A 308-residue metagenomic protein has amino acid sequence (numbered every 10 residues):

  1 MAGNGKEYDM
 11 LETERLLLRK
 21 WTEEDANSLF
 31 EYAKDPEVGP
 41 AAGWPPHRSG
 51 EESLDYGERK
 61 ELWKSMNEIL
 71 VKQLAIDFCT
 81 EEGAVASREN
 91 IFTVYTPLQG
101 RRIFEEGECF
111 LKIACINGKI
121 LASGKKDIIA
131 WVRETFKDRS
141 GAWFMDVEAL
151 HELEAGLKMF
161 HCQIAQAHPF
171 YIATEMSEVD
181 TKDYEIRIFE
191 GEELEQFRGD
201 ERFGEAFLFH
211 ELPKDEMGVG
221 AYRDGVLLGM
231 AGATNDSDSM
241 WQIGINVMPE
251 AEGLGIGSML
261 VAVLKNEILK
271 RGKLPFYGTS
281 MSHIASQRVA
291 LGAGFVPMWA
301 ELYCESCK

Functional and structural regions predicted by a protein language model:
M1-D236, E267: GNAT-family acyltransferases
I120-S123, S239, I268-S280: Conserved GNAT acetyl-CoA-binding A-motif
A122, G253-E267, R288, G292: Conserved acetyl-CoA-binding loop-helix of GNAT-fold acetyltransferases
I164-I172, V296-K308: Conserved catalytic-core motifs of GNAT/GCN5-like acyltransferases
N235-I243: A conserved beta-turn-beta hairpin within the catalytic core of GNAT-like acetyltransferases that forms part
G244-G253: A short, internal acetyl-CoA/4′-phosphopantetheine-binding micro-motif in the GNAT/acyltransferase core
Y277-L291, V296, E305-C307: Conserved beta-strand-loop-alpha-helix junction that forms the acyl-donor binding cleft
